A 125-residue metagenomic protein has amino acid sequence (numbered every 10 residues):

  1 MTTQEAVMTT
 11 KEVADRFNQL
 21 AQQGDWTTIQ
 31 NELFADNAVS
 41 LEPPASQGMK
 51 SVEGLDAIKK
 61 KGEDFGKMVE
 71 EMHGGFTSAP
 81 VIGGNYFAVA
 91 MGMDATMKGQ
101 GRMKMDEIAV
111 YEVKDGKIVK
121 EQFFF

Functional and structural regions predicted by a protein language model:
T3, M8-N37: Short acidic-aromatic low-complexity motifs
N31-I82: A solvent-exposed, acidic/Ser-Thr-rich amphipathic alpha-helical stretch
D36, N85-A90: Short, hydrophobic/aromatic-rich segments at coil-to-beta transitions
V39, G101, K117-V119: Residue-level signal for well-ordered, solvent-exposed loop/turn and beta-edge residues enriched in charged/polar side
K59-G62, V89-D94: Short Pro/Gly-enriched beta-strand edge/turn motifs at strand-loop
M68-E71, A95-K104: Short, cysteine-centered beta-strand-loop-beta hairpins and adjacent loop/turn segments enriched in charged/polar
G75-P80, G92-D94, D106-Y111: Hydrophobic/aromatic beta-strand elements that line small-molecule binding cavities or substrate pockets in beta-rich
D106-F125: Short beta-strand edge/turn micro-motifs at domain boundaries
